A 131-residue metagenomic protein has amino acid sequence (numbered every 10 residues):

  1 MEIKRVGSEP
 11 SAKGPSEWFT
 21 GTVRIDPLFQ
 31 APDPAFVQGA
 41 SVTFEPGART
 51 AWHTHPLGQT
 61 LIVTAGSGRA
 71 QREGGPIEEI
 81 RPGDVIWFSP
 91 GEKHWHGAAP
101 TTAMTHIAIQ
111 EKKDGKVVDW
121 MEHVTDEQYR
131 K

Functional and structural regions predicted by a protein language model:
M1-V37, V117-K131: A short, N-terminal "cap"/entry segment at the start of jelly-roll beta-barrel domains of the cupin/DSBH fold
R24, Q38-H55, P90: Conserved short histidine dyad/triad with adjacent acidic residue
Q30, T54, I62, I80-P82 (+1 more regions): Conserved strand-loop elements at the edges of beta-sheets that form or border functional pockets
S41-E45, T54-A70, I109-E111: Short, conserved beta-strand element in jelly-roll/cupin
T50-W52, A70-Q71, F88, K93-P100: Short beta-strand His + acidic residue motifs that chelate non-heme Fe in jelly-roll/DSBH and cupin folds
T60, W87, T101-M121: A short hydrophobic beta-strand segment most commonly corresponding to one strand of the jelly-roll/cupin
G74-G91: Short acidic-glycine-tyrosine-enriched beta hairpin
